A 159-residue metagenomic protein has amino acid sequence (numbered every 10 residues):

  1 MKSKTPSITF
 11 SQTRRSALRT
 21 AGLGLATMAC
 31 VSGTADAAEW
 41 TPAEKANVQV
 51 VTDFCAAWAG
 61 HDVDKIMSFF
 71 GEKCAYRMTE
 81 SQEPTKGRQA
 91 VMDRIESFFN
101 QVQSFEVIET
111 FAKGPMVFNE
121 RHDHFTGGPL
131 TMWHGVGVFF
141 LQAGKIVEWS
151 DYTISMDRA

Functional and structural regions predicted by a protein language model:
M1-Q12, G24-C30: N-terminal secretory signal peptides
A35-A37: Boundary at the C-terminal end of the N-terminal hydrophobic targeting segment
V48-F69: Short acidic-aromatic low-complexity motifs
D64-K113: A solvent-exposed, acidic/Ser-Thr-rich amphipathic alpha-helical stretch
Q103-E106, T131-G137: Short, surface-exposed coil-to-beta transition loops
G114-D123: A short hydrophobic beta-strand element
H134-A159: Short beta-strand edge/turn micro-motifs at domain boundaries
